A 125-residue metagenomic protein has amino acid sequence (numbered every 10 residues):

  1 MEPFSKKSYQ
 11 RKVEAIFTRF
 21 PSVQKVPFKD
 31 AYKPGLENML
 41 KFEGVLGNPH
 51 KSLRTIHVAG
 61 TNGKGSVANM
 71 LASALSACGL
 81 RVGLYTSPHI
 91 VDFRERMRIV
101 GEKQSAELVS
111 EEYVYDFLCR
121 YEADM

Functional and structural regions predicted by a protein language model:
M1-G60, S66-N69, S73-C78, Y85: Short functional linear segments
I56-H57, A123-M125: Short, basic, glycine/proline-bearing loop/turn elements
G63-K64, I90: Short active-site-proximal "capping" loops at secondary-structure junctions
N69-D124: N-terminal phosphate/diphosphate-binding loop that engages ATP/GTP or pyrophosphate donors across diverse enzyme folds
